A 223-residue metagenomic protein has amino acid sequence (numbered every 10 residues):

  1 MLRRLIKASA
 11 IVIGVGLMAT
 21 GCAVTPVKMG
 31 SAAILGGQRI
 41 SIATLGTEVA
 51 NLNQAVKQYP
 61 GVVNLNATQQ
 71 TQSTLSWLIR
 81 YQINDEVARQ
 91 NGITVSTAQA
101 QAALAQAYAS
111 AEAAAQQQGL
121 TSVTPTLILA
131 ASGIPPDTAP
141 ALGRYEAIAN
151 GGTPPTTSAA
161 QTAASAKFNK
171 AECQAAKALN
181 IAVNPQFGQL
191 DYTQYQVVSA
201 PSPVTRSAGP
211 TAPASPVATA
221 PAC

Functional and structural regions predicted by a protein language model:
M1-T68, A166, K170-C223: Short, low-structural-confidence N-terminal segments
V24-S132: N-terminal targeting/tethering segments
W77-A103, P136-P155, A214-S215, T219-A222: Generic hydrophobic segment detector
A105-Q116, A139-T153, F187, Q194 (+1 more regions): Short, highly charged low-complexity linear segments
Q118-Q194: A charged, solvent-exposed segment within the mature domains of Sec-exported extracytoplasmic proteins
